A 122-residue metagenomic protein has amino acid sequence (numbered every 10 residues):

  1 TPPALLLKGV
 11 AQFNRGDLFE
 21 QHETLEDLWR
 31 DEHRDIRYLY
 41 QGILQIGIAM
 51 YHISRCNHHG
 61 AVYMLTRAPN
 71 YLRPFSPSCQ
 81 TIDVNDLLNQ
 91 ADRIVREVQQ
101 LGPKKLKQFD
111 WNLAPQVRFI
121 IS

Functional and structural regions predicted by a protein language model:
T1-P2, R34-Q41, T81: Residues that mark the junctions of alpha-helical repeat units in TPR/alpha-solenoid scaffolds
P3, L44-I46, P77-Q99: TPR/TPR-like alpha-solenoid helical repeat scaffolds
F13-N14, I53: Hydrophobic/aromatic side-chain positions at a characteristic register within alpha-helices of tetratricopeptide repeats
N14-E26: Helix-turn-helix repeat elements of alpha-solenoid scaffolds
M50-R55, N89-F109: Alpha-helical linker/edge segments of TPR/alpha-solenoid repeat scaffolds and analogous pre-/post-domain helices
H58-S76: TPR/TPR-like (Sel1-like) alpha-helical repeat modules
